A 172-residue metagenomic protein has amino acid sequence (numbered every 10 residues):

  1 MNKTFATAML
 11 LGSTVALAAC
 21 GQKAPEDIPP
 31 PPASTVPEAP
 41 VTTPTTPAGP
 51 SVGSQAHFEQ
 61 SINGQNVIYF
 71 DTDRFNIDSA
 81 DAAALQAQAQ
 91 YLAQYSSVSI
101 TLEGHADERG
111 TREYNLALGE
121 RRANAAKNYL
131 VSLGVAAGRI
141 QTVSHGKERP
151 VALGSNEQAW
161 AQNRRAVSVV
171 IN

Functional and structural regions predicted by a protein language model:
M1-M9: Bacterial N-terminal signal peptides that target proteins for export
V15-A19: C-terminal motif of bacterial Sec signal peptides marking the signal peptidase cleavage site
G21-S99: Periplasmic peptidoglycan-binding/tethering modules of Gram-negative envelope proteins
A80, A84-A87, E113, R121 (+2 more regions): Extracytoplasmic/secreted proteins, especially bacterial periplasmic and envelope-associated proteins
S96-H105, E120-V151, R164-N172: A non-catalytic structural micro-motif
A117: Solvent-exposed, well-ordered loop and adjacent helix/strand elements within mature globular domains that form
L153-N156: Short beta-alpha junctions and helix-cap segments that line functional grooves
Q158-Q162: A generic structural micro-feature
